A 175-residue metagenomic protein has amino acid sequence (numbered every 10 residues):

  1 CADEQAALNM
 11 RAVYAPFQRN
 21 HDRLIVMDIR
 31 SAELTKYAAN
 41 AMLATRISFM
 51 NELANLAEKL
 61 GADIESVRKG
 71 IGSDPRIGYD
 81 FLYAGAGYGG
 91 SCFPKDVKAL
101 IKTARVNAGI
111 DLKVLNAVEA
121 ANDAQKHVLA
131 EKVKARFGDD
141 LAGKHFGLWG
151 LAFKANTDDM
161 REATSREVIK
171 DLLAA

Functional and structural regions predicted by a protein language model:
C1-A175: Structural/interface elements that position substrates and couple domains in central-metabolism enzymes
